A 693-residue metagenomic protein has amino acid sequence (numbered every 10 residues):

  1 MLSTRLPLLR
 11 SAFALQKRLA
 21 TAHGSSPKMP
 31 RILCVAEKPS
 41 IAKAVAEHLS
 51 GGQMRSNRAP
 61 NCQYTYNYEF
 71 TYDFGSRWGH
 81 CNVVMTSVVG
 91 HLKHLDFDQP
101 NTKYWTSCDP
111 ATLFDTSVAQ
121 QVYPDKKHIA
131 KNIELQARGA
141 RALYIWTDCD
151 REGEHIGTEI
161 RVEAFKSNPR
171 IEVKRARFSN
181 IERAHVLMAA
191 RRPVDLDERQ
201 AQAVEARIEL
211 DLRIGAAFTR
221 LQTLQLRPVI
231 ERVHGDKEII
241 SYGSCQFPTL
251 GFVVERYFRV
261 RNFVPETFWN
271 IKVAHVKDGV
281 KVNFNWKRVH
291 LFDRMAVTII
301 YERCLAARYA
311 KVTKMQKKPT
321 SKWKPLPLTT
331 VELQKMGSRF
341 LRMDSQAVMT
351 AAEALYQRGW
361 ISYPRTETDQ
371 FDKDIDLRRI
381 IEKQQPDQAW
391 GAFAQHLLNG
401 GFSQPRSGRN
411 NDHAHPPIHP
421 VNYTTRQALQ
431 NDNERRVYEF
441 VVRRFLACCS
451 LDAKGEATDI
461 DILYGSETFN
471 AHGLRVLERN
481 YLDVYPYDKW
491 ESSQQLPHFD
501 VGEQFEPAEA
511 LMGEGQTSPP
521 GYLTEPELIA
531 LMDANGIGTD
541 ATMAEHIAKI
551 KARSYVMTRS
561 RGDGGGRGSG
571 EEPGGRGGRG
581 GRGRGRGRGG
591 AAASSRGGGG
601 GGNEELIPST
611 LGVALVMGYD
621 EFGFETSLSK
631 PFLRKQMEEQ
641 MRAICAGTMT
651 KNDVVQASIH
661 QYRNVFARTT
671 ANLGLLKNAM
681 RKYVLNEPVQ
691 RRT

Functional and structural regions predicted by a protein language model:
M1-L9: N-terminal chloroplast transit peptides
F13-Q16, T21-R220, T298, S403 (+2 more regions): Intrinsically disordered, low-complexity regulatory segments
R18, S25, M29-L33, E163 (+5 more regions): Basic, low-complexity terminal or inter-domain segments flanking catalytic cores
P30-R31, T112-A119, T223-I240, K314-W323 (+5 more regions): Short hinge/gating elements
P60-Q99, F247-H290, L446-Q494: Structured, non-catalytic alpha/beta "coupling" segments that mediate domain-domain communication and provide generic
R138-G139, I181-I271, K318: C-terminal or mid-to-C-terminal helical accessory/interaction module adjacent to the motor/catalytic core
H290-P327, Q334, D500-E503: Metal- or metallocofactor-binding catalytic centers and their adjacent structured scaffolds across diverse enzyme
